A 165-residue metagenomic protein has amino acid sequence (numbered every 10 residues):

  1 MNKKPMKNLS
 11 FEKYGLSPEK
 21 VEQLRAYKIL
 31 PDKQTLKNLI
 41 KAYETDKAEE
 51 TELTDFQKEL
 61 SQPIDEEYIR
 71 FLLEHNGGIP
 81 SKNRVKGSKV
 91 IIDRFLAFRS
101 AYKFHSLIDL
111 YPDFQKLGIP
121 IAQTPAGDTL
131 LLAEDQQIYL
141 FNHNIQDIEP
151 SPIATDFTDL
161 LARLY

Functional and structural regions predicted by a protein language model:
N2-T129: A surface-exposed partner-binding patch
G127-L131, I145-P152: Short, surface-exposed beta-strand/loop "edge" segments at domain boundaries and coil↔beta transitions
A133-Q136: Short acidic-glycine loop/turn motifs at beta-strand connectors
Y139-N142: Short, compact, well-ordered microdomains
D147-Y165: Compact, glycine/acidic-enriched structural inserts
